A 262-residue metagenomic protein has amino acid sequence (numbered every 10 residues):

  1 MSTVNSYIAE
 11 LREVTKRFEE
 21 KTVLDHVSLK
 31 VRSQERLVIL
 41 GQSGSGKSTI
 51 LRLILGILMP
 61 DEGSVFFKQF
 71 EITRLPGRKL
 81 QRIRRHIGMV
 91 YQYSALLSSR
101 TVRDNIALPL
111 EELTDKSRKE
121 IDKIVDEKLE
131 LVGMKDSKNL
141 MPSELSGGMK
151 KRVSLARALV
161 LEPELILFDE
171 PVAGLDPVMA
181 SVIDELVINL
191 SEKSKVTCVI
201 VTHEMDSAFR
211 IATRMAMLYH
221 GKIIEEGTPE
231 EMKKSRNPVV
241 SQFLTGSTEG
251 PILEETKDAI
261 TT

Functional and structural regions predicted by a protein language model:
L55: Helix-to-loop junction immediately C-terminal to a conserved catalytic motif
G63-E71: Conserved ABC transporter NBD signature motif
F70-E71, R118-D136: Conserved ABC ATPase "signature" region
M141-L145, M149: Conserved ABC ATPase signature
V160-E164: A short, proline-enriched helix->beta-strand linker immediately N-terminal to the Walker B motif in ABC-type P-loop
I166-D169: Catalytic Walker B motif of ABC-type/P-loop ATPase nucleotide-binding domains
